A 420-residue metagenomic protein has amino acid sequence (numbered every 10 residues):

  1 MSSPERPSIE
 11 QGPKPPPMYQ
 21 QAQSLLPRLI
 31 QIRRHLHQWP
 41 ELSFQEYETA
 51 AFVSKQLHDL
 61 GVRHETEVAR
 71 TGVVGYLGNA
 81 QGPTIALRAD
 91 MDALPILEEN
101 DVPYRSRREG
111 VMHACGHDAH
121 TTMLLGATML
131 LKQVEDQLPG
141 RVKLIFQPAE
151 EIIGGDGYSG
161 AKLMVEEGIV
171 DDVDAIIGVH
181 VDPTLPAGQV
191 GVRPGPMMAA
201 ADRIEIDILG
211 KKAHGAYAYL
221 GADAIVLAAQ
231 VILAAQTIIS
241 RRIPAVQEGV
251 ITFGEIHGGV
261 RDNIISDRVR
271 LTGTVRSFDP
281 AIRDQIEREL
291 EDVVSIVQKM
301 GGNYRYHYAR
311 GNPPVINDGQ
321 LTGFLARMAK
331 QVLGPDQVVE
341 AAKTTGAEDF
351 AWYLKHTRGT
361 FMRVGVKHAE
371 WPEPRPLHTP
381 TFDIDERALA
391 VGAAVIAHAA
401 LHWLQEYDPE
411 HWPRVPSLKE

Functional and structural regions predicted by a protein language model:
S2-H113, D118, T122-P139, K143: Acidic/His- and Gly-rich active-site-bordering loop/insert found across diverse amide/peptide-bond hydrolases
S2-R6, E10-P13, A229-E420: Metal-dependent amide/peptide-bond hydrolase catalytic core, centered on the "pita-bread" metallohydrolase fold
L36, G75, L87, H117 (+8 more regions): Divalent metal-coordination and catalytic microenvironments
W39-F44, L94-P95, I152-I153, G259-D262 (+1 more regions): Short, small-residue-enriched loops and turns at beta-alpha junctions that line or gate enzyme active sites
E41, D90-D92, A149-E151, D182 (+3 more regions): Active-site beta-loop-alpha junctions enriched in small/polar residues
A86-R88, I204-D207, F361-K367: Non-cysteine beta-strand/loop elements that form the S-adenosyl-L-methionine
L94, N100-M112, A119, D136-E255 (+1 more regions): Histidine/acidic-residue-rich, glycine-tolerant segments that coordinate divalent metal ions
